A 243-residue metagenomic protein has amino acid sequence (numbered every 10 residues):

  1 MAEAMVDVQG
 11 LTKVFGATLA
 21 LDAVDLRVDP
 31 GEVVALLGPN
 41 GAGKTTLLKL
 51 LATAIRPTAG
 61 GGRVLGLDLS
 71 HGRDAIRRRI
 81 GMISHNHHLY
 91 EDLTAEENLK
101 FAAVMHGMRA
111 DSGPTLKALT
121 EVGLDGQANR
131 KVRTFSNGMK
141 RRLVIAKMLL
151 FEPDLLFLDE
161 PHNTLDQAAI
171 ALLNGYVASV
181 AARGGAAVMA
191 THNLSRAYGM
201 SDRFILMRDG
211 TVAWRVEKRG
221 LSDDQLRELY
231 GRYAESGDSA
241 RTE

Functional and structural regions predicted by a protein language model:
A52: Helix-to-loop junction immediately C-terminal to a conserved catalytic motif
G60-D68, I76: Conserved ABC transporter NBD signature motif
K100, V104, A110-Q127: Conserved ABC ATPase "signature" region
E152: Conserved catalytic motifs of ABC-family nucleotide-binding domains
L156-D159: Catalytic Walker B motif of ABC-type/P-loop ATPase nucleotide-binding domains
T191-H192: H-loop/switch region of ABC-family ATPase nucleotide-binding domains
